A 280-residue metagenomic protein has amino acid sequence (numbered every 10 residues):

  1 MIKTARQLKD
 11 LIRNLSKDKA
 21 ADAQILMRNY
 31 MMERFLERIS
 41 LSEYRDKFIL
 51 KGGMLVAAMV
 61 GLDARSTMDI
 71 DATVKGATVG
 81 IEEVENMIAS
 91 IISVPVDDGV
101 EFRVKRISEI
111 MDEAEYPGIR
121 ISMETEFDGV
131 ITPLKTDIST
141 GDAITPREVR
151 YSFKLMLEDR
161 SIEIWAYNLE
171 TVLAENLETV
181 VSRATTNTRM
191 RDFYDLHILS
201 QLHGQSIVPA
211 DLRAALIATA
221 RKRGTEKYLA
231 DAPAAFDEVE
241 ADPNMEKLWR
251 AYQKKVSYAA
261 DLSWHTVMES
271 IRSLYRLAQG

Functional and structural regions predicted by a protein language model:
M1-F48, A57-S66, I70-G280: Structured mid-to-C-terminal alpha-helical surface segments
